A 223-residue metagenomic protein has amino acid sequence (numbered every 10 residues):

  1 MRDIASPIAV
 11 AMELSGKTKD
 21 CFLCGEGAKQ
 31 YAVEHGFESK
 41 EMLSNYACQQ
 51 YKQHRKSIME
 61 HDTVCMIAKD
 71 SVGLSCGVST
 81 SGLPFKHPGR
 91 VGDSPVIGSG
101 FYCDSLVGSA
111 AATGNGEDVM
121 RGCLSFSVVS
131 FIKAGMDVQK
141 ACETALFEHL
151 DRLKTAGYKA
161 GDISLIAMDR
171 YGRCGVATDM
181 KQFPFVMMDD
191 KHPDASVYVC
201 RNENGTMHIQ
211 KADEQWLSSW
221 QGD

Functional and structural regions predicted by a protein language model:
M1-D223: Alpha/propeptide regions of enzymes that mature by internal proteolysis
